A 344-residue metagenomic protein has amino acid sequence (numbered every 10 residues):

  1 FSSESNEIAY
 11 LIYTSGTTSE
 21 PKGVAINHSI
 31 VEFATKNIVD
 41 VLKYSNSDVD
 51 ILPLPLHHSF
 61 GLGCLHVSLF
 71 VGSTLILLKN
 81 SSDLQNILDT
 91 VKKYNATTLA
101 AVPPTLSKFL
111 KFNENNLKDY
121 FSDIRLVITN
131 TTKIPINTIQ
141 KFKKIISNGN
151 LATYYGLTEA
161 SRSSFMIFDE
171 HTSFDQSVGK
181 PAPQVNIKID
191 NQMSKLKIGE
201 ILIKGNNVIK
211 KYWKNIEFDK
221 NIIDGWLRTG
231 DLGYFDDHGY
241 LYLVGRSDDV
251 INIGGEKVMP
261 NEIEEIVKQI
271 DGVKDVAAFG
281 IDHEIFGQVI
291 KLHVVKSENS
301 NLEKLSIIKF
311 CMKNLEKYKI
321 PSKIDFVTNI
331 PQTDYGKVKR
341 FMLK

Functional and structural regions predicted by a protein language model:
F1-Y13, E20, K43-V49: Conserved pre-ATP/AMP-binding loop-to-beta segment of ANL
S5, V24-S45, P53, S107: Conserved structural elements of the adenylate-forming
I8, T14-T17, D50, L56 (+7 more regions): Conserved S/T- and glycine-rich ATP-binding loop of Class I adenylate-forming
E32-V49, H57-T98, F112: Conserved AMP-binding/adenylation subdomain of ANL enzymes
A96-A101, L110-F174, N186: Gly/Ser/Thr-rich phosphate-binding loop
L99, G199, G205, K210-K211 (+3 more regions): AMP-binding/adenylate-forming catalytic core of the ANL superfamily
T131, G156, G179, D231 (+1 more regions): Active-site glycine-centered loops adjacent to acidic/histidine catalytic or metal-binding residues that shape
K180-Q184, Q192-D224, E256-V258: Conserved ATP/PPi-binding loop(s) of AMP-dependent carboxylate-activating enzymes
